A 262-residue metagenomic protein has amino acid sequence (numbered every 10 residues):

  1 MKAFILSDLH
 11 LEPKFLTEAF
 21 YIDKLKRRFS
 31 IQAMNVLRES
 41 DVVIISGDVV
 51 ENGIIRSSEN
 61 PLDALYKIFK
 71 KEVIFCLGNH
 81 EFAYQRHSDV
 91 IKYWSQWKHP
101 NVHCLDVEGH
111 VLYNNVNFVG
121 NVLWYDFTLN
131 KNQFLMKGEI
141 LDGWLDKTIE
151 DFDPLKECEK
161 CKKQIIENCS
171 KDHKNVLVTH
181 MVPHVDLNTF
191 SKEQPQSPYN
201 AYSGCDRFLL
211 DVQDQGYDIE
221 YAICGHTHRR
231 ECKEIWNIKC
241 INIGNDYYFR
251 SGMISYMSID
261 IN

Functional and structural regions predicted by a protein language model:
M1-F4, H110-G120, K174, E234-C240: Beta-strand-turn-beta hairpins that frame and shape the catalytic cleft of phosphate-ester-processing enzymes
M1-F69, I74-F75, E81-V90, N262: N-terminal active-site segment of His-dependent metallophosphoesterases
I5-S7, V43-D48, V73-N79, H103-E108 (+3 more regions): Active-site neighborhood of phospho(di)ester-bond hydrolases with catalytic His/Asp-centered motifs
H10-L16, V50-I55, N79-V90, G109-L112 (+5 more regions): Active-site environment of divalent metal-dependent phosphoester hydrolases
F20, L112, N200, D206-E220 (+1 more regions): Binuclear metal-dependent phosphoesterase catalytic core
F29-L37, D63-Y66, H103-N115, V119 (+1 more regions): Short amphipathic alpha-helices and their capping/turn segments at secondary-structure boundaries
E72-L145: A basic- and aromatic-enriched beta-loop-alpha substructure that forms the phosphate/nucleotide- and DNA/RNA-contacting
V119-N200: Active-site-proximal loop/helix segment associated with metal-binding centers of metalloenzymes
